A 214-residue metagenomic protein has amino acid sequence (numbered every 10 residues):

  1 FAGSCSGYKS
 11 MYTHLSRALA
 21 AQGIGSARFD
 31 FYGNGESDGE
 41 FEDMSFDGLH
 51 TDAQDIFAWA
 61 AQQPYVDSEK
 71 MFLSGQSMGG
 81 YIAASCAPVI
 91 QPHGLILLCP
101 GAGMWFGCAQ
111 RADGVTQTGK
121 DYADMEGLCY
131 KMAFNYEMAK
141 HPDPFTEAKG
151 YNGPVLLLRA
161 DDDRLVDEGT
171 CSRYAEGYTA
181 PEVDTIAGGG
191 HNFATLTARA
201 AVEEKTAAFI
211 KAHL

Functional and structural regions predicted by a protein language model:
F1-A2, G25, D30-S37, G101 (+1 more regions): Short beta-to-alpha linker loops that shape the active-site pocket of alpha/beta-hydrolase fold enzymes
A2-S16, F31, G169: The serine-hydrolase catalytic nucleophile loop
S6-K9, S37-F41, C108, E168-G169: Conserved catalytic-core motifs of eukaryotic protein kinase domains, centered on the activation segment
H14-I24: A short, Lys/Arg-enriched amphipathic alpha-helix followed by its capping loop at the start of a domain
Q22, Q63, G177: Conserved dinucleotide-binding and phosphotransfer motif residues
A27, N34-D67: Catalytic nucleophile-loop/oxyanion-hole region of alpha/beta-hydrolase and closely related hydrolase-like folds
D55-V115: Primarily recognizes the serine-hydrolase "nucleophile elbow" in alpha/beta-hydrolase and SGNH/GDSL folds
I90-H213: The alpha/beta-hydrolase serine catalytic core
